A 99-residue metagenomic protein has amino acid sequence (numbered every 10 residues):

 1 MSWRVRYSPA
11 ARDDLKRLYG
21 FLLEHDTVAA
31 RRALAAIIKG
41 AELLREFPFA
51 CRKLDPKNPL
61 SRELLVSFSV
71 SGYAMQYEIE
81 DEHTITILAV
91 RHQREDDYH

Functional and structural regions predicted by a protein language model:
M1-R62: Basic, Lys/Arg-enriched alpha-helical interface segments
E63-S67: Short beta-strand segments that buttress and anchor functional surface loops
F68-H99: Enriched for short, Lys/Arg-rich terminal
